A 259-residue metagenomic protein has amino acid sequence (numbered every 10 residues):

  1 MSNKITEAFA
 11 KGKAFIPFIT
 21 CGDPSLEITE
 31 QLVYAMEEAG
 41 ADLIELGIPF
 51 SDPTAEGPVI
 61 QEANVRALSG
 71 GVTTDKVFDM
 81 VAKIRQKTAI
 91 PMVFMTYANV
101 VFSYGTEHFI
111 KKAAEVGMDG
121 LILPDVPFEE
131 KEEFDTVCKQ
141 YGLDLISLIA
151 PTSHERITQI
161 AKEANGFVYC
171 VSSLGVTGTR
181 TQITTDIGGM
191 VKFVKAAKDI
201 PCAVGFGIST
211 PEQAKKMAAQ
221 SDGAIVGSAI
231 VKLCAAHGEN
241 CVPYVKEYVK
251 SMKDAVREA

Functional and structural regions predicted by a protein language model:
M1-I19, M80-Q86: N-terminal amphipathic alpha-helix/helix-capping segment at the start of soluble metabolic enzymes
F15-I19, I44-L46, M92-T96, L121-L123 (+4 more regions): Hydrophobic faces of well-ordered beta-strands that scaffold small-molecule active sites in alpha/beta enzyme cores
L26-M36, T152-K162, V204, I208-A224: Catalytic cores of alpha/beta
E37, I48, Q61-L123, V256: Active-site beta->alpha loop and helix N-cap motifs at the rims of alpha/beta catalytic domains
A41-D52, M118-I122, P127, S172-T179 (+2 more regions): Glycine-rich phosphate-binding active-site loops on the catalytic face of alpha/beta enzymes
I60-E62, G70, T158-A196, L233-A235: Glycine/Thr-rich beta-alpha phosphate-binding loop at enzyme active sites
S69-V72, G117-E130, D144-T152, T158 (+1 more regions): Catalytic beta/alpha-barrel core
V77, K192-I200, S209-K215, A219-A259: Alpha/beta catalytic cores of nucleotide-metabolism and tRNA/nucleoside-modifying enzymes
